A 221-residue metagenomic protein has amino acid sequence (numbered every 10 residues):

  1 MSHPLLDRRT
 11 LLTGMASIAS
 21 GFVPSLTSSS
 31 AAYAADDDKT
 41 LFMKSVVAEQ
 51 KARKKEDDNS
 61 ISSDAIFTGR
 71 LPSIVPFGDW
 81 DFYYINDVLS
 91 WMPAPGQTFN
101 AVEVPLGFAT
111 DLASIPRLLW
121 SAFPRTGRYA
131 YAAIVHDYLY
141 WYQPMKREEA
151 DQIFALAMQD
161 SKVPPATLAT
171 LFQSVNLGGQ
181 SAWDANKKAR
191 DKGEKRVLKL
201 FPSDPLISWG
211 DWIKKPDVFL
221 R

Functional and structural regions predicted by a protein language model:
S2-A19: N-terminal secretory signal peptides and thylakoid transit peptides that target proteins across membranes
T13-G14, T27, A32-R221: Extended terminal accessory/targeting regions
S20-P24: Hydrophobic h-region of N-terminal signal peptides that target proteins for export in Gram-negative bacteria
